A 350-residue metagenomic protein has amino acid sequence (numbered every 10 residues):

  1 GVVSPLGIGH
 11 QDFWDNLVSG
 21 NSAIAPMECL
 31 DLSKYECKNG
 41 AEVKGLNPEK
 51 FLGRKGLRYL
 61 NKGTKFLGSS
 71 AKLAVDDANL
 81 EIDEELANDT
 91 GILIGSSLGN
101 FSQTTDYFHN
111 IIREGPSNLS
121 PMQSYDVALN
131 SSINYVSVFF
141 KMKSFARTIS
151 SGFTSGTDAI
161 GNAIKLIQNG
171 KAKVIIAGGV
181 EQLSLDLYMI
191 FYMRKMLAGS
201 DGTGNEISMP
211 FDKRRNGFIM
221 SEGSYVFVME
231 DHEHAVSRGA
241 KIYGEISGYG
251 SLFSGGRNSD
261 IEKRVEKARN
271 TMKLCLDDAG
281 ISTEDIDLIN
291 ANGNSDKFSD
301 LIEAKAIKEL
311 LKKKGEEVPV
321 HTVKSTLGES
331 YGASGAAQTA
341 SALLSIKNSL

Functional and structural regions predicted by a protein language model:
G1-G7: Short polar catalytic/cofactor-binding loops
G9-F13, N39, G63, L67-S70 (+16 more regions): General structural feature for long, well-ordered alpha-helical segments within catalytic domains of soluble enzymes
H10-W14, V18-T148, V180-Y188, T283-L301: Conserved beta-ketoacyl condensing-enzyme motif
Q11-D15, S102-P116, L166-N169, M189-D201 (+2 more regions): A glycine- and small-aliphatic-rich helix-loop capping segment at beta-alpha/alpha-beta transitions that lines
N21-A25, G202-I281, D287-L288: Condensing-enzyme catalytic core mediating Claisen C-C bond formation in acyl metabolism
E28, K171-N216, Y249-K263, A291-D300 (+1 more regions): Acyl-CoA/ACP chain-elongation machinery
L67-E81, S132, S137-M142, A146-G179 (+2 more regions): Active-site-proximal alpha-helical scaffold in enzymes
D83-A87, S117, F140-K143, I167-N169 (+6 more regions): Solvent-exposed alpha-helices and their adjacent loops that cap or buttress functional pockets in soluble metabolic
